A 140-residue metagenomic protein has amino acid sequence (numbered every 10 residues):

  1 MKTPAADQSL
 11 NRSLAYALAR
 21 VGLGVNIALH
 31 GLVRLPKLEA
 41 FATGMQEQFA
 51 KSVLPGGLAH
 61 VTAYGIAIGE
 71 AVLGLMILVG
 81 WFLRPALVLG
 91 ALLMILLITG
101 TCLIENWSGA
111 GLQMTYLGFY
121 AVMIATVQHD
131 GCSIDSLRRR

Functional and structural regions predicted by a protein language model:
M1-A40, G56-V72, V79-R140: Extended, low-polarity transmembrane helix blocks
A42-G57: Perimembrane loop-to-helix junctions flanking transmembrane segments
